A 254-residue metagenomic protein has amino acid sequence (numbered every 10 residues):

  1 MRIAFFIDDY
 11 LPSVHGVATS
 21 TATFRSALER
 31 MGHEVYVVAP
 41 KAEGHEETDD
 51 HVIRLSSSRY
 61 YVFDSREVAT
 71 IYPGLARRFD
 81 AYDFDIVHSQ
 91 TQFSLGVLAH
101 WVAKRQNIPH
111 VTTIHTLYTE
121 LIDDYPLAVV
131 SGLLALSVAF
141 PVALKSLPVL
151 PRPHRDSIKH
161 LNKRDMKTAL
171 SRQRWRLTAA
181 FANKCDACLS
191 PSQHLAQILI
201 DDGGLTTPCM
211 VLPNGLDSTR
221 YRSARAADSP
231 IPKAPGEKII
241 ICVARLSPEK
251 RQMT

Functional and structural regions predicted by a protein language model:
M1, A224-I239: Nucleotide-sugar donor-binding and catalytic loop/hinge architecture of NDP-sugar-dependent glycosyltransferases
M1-S56, Y82: N-terminal subdomain of nucleotide-sugar transferases
K41, H194, G215: Carbohydrate-associated surface elements
Y61-W101, R105, R172-R176: An amphipathic, basic-hydrophobic alpha-helix
V87-I108, T112-V129, A135-A139: An aromatic- and histidine-rich active-site surface loop
R105, S137-A187: Membrane-proximal helix-turn-helix segments that form the acceptor-binding/catalytic region of lipid-linked
I200, L216-P230: Acidic anion/phosphate-binding donor-loop and adjacent secondary structure in glycosyltransferase catalytic cores
P232-M253: Conserved donor-binding/catalytic core segment of Leloir-type glycosyltransferases
